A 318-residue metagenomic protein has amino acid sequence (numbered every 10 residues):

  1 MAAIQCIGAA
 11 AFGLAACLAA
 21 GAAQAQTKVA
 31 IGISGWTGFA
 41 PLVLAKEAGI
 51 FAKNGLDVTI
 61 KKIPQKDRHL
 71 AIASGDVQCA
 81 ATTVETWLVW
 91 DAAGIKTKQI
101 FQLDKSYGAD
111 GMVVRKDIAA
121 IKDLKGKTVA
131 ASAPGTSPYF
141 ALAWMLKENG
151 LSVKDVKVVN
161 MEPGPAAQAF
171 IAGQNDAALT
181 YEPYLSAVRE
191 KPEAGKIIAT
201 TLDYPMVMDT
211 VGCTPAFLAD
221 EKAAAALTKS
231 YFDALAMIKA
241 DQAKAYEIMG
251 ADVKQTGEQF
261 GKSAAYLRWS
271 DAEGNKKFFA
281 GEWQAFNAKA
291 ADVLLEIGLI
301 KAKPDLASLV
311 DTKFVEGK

Functional and structural regions predicted by a protein language model:
M1-A10: Bacterial N-terminal signal peptides that target proteins for export
A20-A22: N-terminal signal peptide c-region/cleavage motif recognized by signal peptidases
A25-S152, K157-N160, D176-P183, I197-I198 (+1 more regions): Short, glycine-/small- and polar/acidic-enriched structural segments that line small-molecule recognition paths
G49, L70, S74, L88 (+13 more regions): Solvent-exposed, polar/charged alpha-helical surfaces in well-ordered, non-transmembrane soluble domains, broadly
E85-T86, V159, G164-V253: Pocket-lining segment of extracytoplasmic ligand-binding domains
L103-G111, A194-F217, T228, L267-D271 (+1 more regions): Periplasmic-binding protein-like
A219-L299: Secondary-structure end/capping motifs
A288-K318: Conserved C-terminal helix/tail region of periplasmic/extracytoplasmic solute-binding proteins
